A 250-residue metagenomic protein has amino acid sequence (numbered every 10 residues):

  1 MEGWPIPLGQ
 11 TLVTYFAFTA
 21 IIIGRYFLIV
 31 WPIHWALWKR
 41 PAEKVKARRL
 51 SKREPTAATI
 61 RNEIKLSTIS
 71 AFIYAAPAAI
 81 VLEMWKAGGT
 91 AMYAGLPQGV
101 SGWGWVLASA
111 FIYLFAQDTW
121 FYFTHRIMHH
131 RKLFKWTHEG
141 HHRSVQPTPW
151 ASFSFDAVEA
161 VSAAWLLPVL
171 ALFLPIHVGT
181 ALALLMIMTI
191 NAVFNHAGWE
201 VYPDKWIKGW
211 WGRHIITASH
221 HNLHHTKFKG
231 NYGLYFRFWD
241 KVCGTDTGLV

Functional and structural regions predicted by a protein language model:
M1-F123, I127-M128, W136-E139, R143-L166 (+2 more regions): Non-catalytic, topology-defining segments of multipass membrane proteins
W120-I127, R131, F194-G198, A218: Membrane-embedded alpha-helices of multi-pass transport/permease systems
R131-K132, P203: Activation segment
L174-Y235, V242: Functionally important transmembrane alpha-helices
